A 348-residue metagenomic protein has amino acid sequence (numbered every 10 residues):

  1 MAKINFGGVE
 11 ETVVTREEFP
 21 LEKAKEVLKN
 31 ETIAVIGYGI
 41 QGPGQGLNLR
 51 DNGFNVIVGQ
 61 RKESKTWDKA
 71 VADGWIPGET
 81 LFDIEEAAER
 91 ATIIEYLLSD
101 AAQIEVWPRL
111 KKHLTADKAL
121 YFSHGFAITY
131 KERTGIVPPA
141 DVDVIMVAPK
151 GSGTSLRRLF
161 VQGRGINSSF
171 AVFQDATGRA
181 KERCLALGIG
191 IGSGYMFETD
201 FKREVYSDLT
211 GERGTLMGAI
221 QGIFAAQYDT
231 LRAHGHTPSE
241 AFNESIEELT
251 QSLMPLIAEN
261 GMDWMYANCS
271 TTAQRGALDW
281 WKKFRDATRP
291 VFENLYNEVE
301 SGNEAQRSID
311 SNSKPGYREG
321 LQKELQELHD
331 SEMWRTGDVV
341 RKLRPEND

Functional and structural regions predicted by a protein language model:
M1-T32, R61, V172-Q174, G192-T199: Glycine/serine-rich phosphate-binding loop and adjoining beta1-alpha1 elements at the start of nucleotide-handling
A2-F6, E11-E17, A233-D348: NAD(P)-dependent Rossmann-like dehydrogenase/reductase catalytic/cofactor-binding core
E31-L49: Glycine-rich adenosine-cofactor-binding loop
G44, R50-W75: NAD(P)-binding Rossmann-fold cofactor-contacting core
R61-K62, D73-T129, V137-S152: Rossmann-like NAD(P)-binding element
Y121-R213: Rossmann-fold dinucleotide-binding core
G178-A233, S239-I257: Active-site-proximal catalytic alpha-helix in oxidoreductases
